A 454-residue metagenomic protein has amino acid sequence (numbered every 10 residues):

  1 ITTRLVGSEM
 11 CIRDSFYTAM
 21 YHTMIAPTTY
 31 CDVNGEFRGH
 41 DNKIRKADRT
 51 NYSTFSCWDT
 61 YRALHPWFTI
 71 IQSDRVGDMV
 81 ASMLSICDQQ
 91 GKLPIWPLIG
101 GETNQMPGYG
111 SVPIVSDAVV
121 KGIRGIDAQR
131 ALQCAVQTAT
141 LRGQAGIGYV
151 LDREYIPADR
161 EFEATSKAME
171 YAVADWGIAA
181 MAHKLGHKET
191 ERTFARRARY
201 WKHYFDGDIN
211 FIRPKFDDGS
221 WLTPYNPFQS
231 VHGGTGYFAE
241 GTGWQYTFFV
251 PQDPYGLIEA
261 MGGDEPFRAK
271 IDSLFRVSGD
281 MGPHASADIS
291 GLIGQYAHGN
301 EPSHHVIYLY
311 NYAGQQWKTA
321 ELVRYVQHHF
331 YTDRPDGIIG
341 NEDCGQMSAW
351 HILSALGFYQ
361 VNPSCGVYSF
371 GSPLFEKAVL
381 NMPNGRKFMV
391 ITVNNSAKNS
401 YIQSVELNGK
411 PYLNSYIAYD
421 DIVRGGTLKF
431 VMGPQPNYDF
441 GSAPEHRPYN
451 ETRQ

Functional and structural regions predicted by a protein language model:
I1-G7, I12: Single conserved hydrophobic/aromatic residue that forms the stacking wall/gate of nucleotide- or nucleobase-binding
R13-T60, I71-A135, L141-R142: N-terminal core-entry segment
H22, A26, A118, A355 (+3 more regions): Structured loops at beta-to-helix junctions and adjacent beta-edge loops in soluble globular domains
A47-R62, I70-I71, V112, G122-M389 (+2 more regions): Active-site core of glycosidic bond-cleaving carbohydrate-active enzymes
T332, C365, S369-Q454: Beta-rich accessory regions
